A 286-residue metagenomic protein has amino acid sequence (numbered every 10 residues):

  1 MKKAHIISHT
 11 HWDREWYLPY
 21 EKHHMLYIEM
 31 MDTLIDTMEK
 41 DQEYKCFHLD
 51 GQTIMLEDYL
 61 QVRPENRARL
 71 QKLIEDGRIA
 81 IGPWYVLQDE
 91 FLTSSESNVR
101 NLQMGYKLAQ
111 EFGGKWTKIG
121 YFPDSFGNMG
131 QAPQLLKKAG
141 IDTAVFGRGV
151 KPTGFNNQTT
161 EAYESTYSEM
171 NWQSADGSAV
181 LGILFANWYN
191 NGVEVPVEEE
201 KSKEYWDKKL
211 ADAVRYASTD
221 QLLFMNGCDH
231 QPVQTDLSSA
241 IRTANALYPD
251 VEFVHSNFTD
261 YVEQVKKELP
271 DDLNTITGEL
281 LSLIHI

Functional and structural regions predicted by a protein language model:
M1-I284: Catalytic-domain carbohydrate-binding cleft regions of carbohydrate-active enzymes
